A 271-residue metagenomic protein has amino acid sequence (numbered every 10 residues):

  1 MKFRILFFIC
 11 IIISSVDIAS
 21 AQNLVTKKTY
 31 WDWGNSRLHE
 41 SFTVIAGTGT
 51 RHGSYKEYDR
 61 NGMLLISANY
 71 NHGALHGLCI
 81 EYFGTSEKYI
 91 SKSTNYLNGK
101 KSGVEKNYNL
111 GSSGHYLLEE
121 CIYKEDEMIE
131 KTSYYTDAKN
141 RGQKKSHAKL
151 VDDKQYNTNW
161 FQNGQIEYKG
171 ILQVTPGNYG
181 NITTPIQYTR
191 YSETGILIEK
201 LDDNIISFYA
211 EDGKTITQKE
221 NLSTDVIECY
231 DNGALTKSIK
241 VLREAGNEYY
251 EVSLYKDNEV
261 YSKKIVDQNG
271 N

Functional and structural regions predicted by a protein language model:
R4-S14: Sec-dependent N-terminal signal peptides
A21-N271: Periodic aromatic/glycine/histidine/acidic cluster detector with a strong bias toward beta-strand repeat architectures
